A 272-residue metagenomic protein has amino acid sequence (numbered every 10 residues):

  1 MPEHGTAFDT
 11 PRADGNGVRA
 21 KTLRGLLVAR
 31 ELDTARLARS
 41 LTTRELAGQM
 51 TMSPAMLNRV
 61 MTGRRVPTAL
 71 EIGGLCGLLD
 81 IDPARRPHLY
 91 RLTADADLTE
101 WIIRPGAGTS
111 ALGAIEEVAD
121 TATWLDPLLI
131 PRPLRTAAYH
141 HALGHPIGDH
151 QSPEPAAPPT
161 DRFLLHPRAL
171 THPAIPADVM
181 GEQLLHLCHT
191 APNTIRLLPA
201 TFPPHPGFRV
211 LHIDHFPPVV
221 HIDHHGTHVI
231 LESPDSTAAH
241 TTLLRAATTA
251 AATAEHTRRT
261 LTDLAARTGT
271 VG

Functional and structural regions predicted by a protein language model:
P2-A38, R44-G48, P54-A55, R59-P173 (+2 more regions): Interdomain hinge/linker segments and adjacent boundary elements that couple functional modules
A177, G181-G272: C-terminal regulatory/effector modules of DNA-binding transcriptional regulators
